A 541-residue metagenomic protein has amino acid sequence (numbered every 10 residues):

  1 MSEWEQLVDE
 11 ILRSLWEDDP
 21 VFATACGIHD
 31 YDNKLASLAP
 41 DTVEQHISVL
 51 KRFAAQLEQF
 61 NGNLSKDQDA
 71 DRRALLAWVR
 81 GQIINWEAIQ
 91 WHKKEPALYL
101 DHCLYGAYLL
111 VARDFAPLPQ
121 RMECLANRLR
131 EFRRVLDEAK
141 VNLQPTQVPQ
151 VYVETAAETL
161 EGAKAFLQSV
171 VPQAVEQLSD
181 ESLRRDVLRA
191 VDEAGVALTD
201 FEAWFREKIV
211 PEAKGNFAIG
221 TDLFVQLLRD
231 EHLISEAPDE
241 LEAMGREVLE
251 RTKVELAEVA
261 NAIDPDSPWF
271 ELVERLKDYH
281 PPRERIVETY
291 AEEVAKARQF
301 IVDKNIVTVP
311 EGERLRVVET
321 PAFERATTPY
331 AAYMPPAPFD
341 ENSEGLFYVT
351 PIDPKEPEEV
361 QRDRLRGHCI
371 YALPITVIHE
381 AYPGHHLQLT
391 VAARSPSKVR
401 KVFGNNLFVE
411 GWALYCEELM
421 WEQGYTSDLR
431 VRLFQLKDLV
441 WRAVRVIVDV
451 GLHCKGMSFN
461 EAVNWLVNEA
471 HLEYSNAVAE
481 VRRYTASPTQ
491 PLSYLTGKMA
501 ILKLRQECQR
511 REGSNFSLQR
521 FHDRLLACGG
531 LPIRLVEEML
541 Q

Functional and structural regions predicted by a protein language model:
M1-Q541: N-terminal maturation segment of proteins
